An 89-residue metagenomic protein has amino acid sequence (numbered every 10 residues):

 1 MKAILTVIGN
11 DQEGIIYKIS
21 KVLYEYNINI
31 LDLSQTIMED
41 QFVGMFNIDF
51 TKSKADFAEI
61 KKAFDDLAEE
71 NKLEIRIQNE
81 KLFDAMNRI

Functional and structural regions predicted by a protein language model:
M1-I89: A conserved regulatory-domain signal marking ACT and ACT-like small-molecule sensing domains and adjacent regulatory
